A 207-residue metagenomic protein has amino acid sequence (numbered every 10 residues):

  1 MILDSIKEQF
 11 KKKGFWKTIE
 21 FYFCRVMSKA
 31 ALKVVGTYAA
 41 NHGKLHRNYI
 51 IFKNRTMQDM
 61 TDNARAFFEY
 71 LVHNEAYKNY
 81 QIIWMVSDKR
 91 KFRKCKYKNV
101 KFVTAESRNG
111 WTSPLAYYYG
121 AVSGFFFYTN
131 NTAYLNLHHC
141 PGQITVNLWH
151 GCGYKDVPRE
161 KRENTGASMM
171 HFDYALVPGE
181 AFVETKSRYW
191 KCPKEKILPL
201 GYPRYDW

Functional and structural regions predicted by a protein language model:
M1-N48, T56: Membrane-proximal basic amphipathic "stem/tether" segments
N48-W207: Active-site and donor-binding regions of nucleotide-sugar-utilizing enzymes
